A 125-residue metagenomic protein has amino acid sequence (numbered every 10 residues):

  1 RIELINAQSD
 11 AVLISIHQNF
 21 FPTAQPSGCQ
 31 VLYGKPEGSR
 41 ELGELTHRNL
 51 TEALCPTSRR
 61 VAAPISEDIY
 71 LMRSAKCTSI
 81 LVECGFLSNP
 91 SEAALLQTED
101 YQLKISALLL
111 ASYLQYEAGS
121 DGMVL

Functional and structural regions predicted by a protein language model:
R1-L125: Active-site-proximal helix/loop segments of hydrolytic enzymes
